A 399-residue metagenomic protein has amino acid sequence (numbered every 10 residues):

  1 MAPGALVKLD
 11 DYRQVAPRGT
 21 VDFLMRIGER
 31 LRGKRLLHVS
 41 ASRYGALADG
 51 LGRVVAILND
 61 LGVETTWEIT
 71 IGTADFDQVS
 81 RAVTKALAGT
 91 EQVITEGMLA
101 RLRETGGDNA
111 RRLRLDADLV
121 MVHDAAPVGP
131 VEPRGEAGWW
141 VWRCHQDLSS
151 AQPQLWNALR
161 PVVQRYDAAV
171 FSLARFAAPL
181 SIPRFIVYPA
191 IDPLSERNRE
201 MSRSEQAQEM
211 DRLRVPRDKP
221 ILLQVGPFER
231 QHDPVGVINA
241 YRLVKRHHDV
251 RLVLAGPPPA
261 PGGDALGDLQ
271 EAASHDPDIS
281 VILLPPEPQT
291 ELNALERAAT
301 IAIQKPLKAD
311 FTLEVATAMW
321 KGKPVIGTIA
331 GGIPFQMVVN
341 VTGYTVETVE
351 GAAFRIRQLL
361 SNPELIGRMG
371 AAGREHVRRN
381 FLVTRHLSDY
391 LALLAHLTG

Functional and structural regions predicted by a protein language model:
I94-G97, G256, G263-A294: Nucleotide-activated donor-binding/catalytic signature segment of Leloir-type glycosyltransferases, i.e., the conserved
D211-H232, I238, L252-V253: Conserved donor-binding/catalytic core segment of Leloir-type glycosyltransferases
N293, A316-W320, P334-F335, V341: Short alpha-helical segment that forms part of, or immediately flanks, the ligand-binding pocket in carbohydrate-active
T300, G322-P324: A short alpha->beta transition loop at the rim of the catalytic pocket in nucleotide-sugar-dependent
L307: Aromatic "clamp/platform" in nucleotide-sugar-dependent glycosyltransferases that forms part of the donor/acceptor
P324-G327, M337: Short hydrophobic beta-strand element within catalytic cores of glycosyltransferases and related nucleotide-activated
V339-E350, Q358-P363: Conserved acidic donor-binding segment of nucleotide-sugar-dependent glycosyltransferases
Q358, L365-N380, H386-A392: A short, well-ordered alpha-helix in the C-terminal region of glycosyltransferases
